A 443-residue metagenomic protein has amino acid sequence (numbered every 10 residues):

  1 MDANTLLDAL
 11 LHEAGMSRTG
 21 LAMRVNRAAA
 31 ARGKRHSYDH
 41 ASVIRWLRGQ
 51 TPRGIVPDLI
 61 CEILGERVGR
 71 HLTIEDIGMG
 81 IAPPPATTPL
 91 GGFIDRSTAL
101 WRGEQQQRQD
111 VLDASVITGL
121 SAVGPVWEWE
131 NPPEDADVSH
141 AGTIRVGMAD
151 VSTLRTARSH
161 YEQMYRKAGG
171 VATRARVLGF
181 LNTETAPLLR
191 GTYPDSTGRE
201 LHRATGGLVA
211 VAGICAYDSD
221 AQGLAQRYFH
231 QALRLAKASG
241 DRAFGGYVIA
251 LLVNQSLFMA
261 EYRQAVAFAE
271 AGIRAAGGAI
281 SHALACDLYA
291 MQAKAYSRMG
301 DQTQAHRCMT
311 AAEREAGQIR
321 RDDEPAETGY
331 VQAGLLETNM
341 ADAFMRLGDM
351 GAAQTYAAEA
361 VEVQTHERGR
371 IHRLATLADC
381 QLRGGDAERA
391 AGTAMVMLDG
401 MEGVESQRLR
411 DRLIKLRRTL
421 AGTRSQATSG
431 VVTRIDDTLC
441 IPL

Functional and structural regions predicted by a protein language model:
M1-R24, H36-P133, I414, T433-C440: Short amphipathic recognition helices of helix-turn-helix/homeodomain-type DNA-binding modules
A14-G20, A31-Y38, W46-L59, T192 (+4 more regions): Hydrophobic alpha-helical segments that drive targeting, anchoring, or assembly
G20-A29, T185: Short, well-ordered amphipathic alpha-helices
N26-A30, G65, R190, G317: A general structural signal for alpha-helical elements within enzymatic catalytic domains
A28-H36, R320-A326: Short, flexible, glycine-rich and Lys/Arg-enriched loop motifs at helix boundaries that contact anionic partners
V123-V151, R155: C-terminal segment of N-terminal export signals and the immediately downstream linker at the start of the mature
G142-L443: Conserved binding/catalytic microenvironments
